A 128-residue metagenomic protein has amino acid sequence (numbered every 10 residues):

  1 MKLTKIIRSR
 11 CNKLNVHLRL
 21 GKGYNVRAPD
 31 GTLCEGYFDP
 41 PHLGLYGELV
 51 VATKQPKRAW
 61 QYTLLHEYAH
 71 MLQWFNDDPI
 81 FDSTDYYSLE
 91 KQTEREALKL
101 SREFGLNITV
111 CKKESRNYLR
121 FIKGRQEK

Functional and structural regions predicted by a protein language model:
I6, R10, E67, L100-E103: Charge-rich, solvent-exposed alpha-helical interaction surfaces
S9, K13, R19-E48, K57: Catalytic zinc-binding patch centered on the HExxH motif and its immediate surroundings that defines zinc-dependent
R27-G44, F75-I80, T84-Y87, E127-K128: Anionic, Ser/Thr-rich low-complexity intrinsically disordered regions
L45-L64, S83-T84: Short pre-active-site segment immediately N-terminal to the catalytic Zn-binding motif
P56-A59, S101-K128: Long, well-structured alpha-helical subdomains associated with metal-dependent extracellular/ecto-lumenal hydrolases
R58, W74-R102, K112: Post-HEXXH active-site segment of zinc metalloproteases
Y62-F75: Active-site recognition of the HExxH zinc-binding catalytic motif
